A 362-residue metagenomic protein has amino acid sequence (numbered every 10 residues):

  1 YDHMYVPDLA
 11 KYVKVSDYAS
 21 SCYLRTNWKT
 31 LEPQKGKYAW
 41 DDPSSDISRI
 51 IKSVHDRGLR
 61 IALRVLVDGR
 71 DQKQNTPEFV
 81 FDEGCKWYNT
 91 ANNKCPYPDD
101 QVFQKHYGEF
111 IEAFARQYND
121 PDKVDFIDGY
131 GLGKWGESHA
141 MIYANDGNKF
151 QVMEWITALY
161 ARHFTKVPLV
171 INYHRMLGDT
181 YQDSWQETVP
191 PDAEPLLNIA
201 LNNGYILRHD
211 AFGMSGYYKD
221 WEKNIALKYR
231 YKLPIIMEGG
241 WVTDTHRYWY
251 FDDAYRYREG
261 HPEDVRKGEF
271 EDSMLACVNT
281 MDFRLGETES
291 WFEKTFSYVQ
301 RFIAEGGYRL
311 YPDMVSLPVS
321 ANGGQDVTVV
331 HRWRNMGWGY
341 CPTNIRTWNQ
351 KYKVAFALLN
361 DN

Functional and structural regions predicted by a protein language model:
Y1-D8, H55, D128-G136, A140-E287: Catalytic-core regions of glycoside hydrolase
Y12-Y88, H106, G147-P168: Aromatic-lined substrate-binding rim segments of carbohydrate-active enzymes
C22, F114, I127, Y160 (+1 more regions): Conserved, mostly hydrophobic/aromatic
K86-D146: Active-site groove signature of glycoside hydrolases
D264-V319: Catalytic cores of secreted or luminal carbohydrate-active enzymes
Q325-V329: Structural beta-strand segments of beta-rich domains
N335-G339: Short, acidic/polar linear motifs in exposed loop/turn regions
C341-A355: Short coil-to-beta strand junction motifs in C2/discoidin
